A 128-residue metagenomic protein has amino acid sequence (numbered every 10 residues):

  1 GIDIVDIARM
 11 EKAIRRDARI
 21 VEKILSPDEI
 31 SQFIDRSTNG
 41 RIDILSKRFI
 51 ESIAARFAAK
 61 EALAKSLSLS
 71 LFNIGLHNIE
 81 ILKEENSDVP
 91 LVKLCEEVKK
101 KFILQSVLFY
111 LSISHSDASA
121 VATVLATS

Functional and structural regions predicted by a protein language model:
G1-S128: Core catalytic alpha/beta fold that binds nucleotide/phospho-ligands
